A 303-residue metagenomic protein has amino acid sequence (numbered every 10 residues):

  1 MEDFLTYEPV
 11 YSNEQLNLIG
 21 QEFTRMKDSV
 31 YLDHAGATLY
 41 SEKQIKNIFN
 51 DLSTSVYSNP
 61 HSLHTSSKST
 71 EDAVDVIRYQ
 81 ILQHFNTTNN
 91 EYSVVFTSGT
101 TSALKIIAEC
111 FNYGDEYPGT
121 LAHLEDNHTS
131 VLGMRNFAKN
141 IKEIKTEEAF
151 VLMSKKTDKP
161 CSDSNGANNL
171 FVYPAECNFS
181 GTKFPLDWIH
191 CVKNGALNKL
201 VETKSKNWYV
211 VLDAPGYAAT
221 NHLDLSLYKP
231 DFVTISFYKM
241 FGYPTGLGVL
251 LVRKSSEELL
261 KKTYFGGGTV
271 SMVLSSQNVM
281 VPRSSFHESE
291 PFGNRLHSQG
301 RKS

Functional and structural regions predicted by a protein language model:
M1-S303: Pyridoxal 5′-phosphate
